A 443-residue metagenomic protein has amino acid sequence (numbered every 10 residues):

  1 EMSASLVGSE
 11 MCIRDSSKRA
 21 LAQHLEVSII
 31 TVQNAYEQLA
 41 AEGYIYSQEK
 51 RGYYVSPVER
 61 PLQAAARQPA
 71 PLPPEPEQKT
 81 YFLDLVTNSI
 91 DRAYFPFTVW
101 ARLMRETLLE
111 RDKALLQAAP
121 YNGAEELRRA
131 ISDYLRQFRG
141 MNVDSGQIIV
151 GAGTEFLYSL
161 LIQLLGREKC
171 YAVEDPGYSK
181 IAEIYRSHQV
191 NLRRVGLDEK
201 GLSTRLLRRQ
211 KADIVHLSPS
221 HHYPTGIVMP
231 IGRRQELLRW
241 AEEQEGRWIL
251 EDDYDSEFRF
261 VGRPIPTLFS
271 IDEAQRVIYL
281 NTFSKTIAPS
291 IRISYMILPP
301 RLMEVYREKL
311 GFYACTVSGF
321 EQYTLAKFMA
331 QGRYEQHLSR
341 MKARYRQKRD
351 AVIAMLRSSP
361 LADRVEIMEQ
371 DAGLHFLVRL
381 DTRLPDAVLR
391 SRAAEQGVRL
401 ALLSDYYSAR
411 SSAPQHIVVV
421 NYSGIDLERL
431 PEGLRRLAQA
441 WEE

Functional and structural regions predicted by a protein language model:
S3-S5, S9-T107, L116, R301 (+9 more regions): N-terminal basic, amphipathic alpha-helical segments
K50, S270-V305: Active-site PLP attachment segment
L85, I249-L250: Residue-level marker for buried hydrophobic side chains located in beta-strands that build the well-ordered beta-sheet
A114-G246, E257, R263-I271, Y345: Conserved core of the PLP fold type I
D253: Walker B catalytic acidic pair
P266-T267, R307, L325, L356: Catalytic cores of nucleotide-enabled group-transfer and carboxylate-activating enzymes in metabolic and assembly-line
Y295, Y323-A330: Helix-loop "lid/cap" segments that line or gate small-molecule binding pockets
